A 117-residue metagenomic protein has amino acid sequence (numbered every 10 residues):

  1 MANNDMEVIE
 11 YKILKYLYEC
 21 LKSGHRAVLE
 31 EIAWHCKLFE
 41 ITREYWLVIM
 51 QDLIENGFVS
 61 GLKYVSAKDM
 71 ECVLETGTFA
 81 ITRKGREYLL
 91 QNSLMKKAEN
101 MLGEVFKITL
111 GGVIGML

Functional and structural regions predicted by a protein language model:
M1-C20: Short alpha-helical segments that sit at the start of domains
N3-E7, S23-A27, R43, M95-E99: Alpha-helix N-cap/helix-initiation sites
L17-L21, L53, L89-N92: Generic structural signal for hydrophobic core residues of well-folded globular domains
S23-K37: Short acidic, hydrophobic short linear motifs in intrinsically disordered regions
F39-L62, E75-T76: Short amphipathic alpha-helical interaction segments
L62-Y64, K68: Beta-hairpin "wing" of winged helix-turn-helix
K68-E104: Short, amphipathic alpha-helical interaction segments positioned at domain boundaries
T109-L117: Short acidic DE-rich linear segments
